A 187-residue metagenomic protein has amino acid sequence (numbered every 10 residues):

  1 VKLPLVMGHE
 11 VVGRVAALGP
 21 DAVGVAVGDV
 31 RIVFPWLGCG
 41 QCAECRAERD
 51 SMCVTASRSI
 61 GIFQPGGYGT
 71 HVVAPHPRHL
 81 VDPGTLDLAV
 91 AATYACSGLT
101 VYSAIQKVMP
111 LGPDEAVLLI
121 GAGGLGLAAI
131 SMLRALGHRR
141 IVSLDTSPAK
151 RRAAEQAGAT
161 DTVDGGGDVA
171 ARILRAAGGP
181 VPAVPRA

Functional and structural regions predicted by a protein language model:
V1-A43, G84-L86: Glycine-rich beta-strand-centered segment in the early N-terminal region that forms part of a ligand/cofactor-binding
G8, W36, A47-D50, P77 (+3 more regions): ATP/adenylate-binding site constellation spanning eukaryotic-like Ser/Thr protein kinases, ABC-transporter
E10, D29-V30, E44, H71 (+2 more regions): Residue-level marker of beta-strand positions
G24-V25, P35-G84, L88: Cysteine-cluster motifs in flexible loop/terminal segments that predominantly coordinate metals
I32, P182-P185: N-terminal Rossmann-like NAD(P) cofactor-binding module of classical short-chain dehydrogenase/reductase
H79, G84-G167, R172, P185: Mid-domain Rossmann-like dinucleotide-binding core that forms the NAD(H)/NADP(H) cofactor-binding site
A176-G179: Glycine-rich phosphate-binding loop signature in dinucleotide/nucleotide-binding domains
